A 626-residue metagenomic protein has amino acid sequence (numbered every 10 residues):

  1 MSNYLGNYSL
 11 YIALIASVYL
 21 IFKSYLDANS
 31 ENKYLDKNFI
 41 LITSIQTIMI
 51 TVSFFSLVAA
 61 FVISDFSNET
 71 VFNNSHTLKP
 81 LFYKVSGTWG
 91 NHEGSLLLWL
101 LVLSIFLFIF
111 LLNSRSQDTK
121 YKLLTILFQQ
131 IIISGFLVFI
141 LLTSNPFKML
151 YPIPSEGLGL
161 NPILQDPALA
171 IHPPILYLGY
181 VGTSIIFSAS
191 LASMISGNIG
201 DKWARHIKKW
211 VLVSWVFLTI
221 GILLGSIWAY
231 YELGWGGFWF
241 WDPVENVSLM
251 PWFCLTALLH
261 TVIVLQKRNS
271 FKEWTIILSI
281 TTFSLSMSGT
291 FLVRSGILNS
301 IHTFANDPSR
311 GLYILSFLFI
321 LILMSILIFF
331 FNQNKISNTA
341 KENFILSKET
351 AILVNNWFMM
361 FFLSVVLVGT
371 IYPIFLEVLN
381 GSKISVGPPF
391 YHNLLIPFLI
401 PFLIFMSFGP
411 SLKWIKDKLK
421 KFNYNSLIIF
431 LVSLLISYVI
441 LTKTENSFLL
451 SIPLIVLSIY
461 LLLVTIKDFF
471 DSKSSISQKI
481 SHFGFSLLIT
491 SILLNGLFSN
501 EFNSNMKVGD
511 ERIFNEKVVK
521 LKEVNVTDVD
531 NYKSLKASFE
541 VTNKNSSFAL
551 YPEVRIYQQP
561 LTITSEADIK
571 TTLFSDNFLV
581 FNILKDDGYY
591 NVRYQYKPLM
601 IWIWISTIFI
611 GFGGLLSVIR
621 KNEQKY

Functional and structural regions predicted by a protein language model:
M1-S9, N32-K37, A59-E93, N145-P173 (+9 more regions): Membrane-interface interhelical loops and short amphipathic "cap" helices that link adjacent transmembrane segments
M1-Y34, I50-V52, N68, P243-F253 (+5 more regions): Contiguous transmembrane helix-bundle modules in multi-pass membrane proteins
Y11-F22, A28, S95-L150, P154-S226 (+1 more regions): A conserved hydrophobic secondary-structure block that centers on an alpha-helix together with its immediately flanking
N29-I50, L112-S134, I195-V216, V264-I280 (+4 more regions): Membrane-interfacial loop-to-helix junctions in multi-pass inner-membrane proteins
I45-V62, G135, F217-S226, L285 (+1 more regions): A generic, lipid-embedded transmembrane alpha helix
G225-S226, G236-G237, P243-S284, S288: Conserved active-site neighborhood of enzyme catalytic/cofactor-binding cores
S433, S486-E623: Accessory, solvent-exposed terminal regions and/or long lumenal/extracellular loops of proteins
